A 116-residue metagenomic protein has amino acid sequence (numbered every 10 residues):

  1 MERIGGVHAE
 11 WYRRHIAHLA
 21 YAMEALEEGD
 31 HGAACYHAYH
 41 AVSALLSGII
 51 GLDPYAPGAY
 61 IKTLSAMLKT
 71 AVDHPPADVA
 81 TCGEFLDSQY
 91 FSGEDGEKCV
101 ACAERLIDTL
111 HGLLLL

Functional and structural regions predicted by a protein language model:
M1-H31: Charged alpha-helical initiation segments
R3, L46-L116: Long, charged low-complexity segments
V7, W11, H37-A38, C99-C102: Amphipathic alpha-helix face/heptad-repeat signature
H15, A22, A41, G48-I49: Alpha-helical solenoid scaffolds that mediate protein-protein interactions, centered on TPR/SEL1-like repeats but also
E28, G32, Y55-G58: Short, surface-exposed loop/turn segments at secondary-structure junctions
A34-C35, A41: Solenoid-repeat scaffolds in large eukaryotic assemblies
